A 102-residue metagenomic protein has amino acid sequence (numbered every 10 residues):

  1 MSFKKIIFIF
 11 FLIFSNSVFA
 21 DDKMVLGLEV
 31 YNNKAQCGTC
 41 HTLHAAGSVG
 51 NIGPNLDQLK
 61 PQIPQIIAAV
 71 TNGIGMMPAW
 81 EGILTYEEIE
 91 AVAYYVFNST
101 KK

Functional and structural regions predicted by a protein language model:
M1-V25, A69-V70, I83, Y95-K102: Post-cleavage N-terminal segment of exported redox proteins
F11, G38, P61-P64: Amphipathic, positively biased hydrophobic alpha-helical segments used for protein targeting and membrane insertion
D22-L43, Q58, N72: Sequence/structural segment immediately N-terminal to covalent heme-attachment motifs in c-type and related
A46-G47: Short, non-ligating residues that shape and space the ligands of small metal-coordination modules and catalytic
G50-K102: Extracytoplasmic electron-transfer domains, predominantly the class I c-type cytochrome c fold
